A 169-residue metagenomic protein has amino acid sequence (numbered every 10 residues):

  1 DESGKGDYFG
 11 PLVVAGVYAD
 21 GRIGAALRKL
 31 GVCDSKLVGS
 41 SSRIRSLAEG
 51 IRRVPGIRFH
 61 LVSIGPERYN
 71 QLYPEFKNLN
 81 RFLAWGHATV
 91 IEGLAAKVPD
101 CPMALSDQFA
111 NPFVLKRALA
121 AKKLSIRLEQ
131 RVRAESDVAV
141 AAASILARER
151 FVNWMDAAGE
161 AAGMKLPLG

Functional and structural regions predicted by a protein language model:
E2-G169: RNase H-like, Mg2+-dependent phosphodiesterase core, and more generally RNA phosphate-backbone-engaging helix-loop
